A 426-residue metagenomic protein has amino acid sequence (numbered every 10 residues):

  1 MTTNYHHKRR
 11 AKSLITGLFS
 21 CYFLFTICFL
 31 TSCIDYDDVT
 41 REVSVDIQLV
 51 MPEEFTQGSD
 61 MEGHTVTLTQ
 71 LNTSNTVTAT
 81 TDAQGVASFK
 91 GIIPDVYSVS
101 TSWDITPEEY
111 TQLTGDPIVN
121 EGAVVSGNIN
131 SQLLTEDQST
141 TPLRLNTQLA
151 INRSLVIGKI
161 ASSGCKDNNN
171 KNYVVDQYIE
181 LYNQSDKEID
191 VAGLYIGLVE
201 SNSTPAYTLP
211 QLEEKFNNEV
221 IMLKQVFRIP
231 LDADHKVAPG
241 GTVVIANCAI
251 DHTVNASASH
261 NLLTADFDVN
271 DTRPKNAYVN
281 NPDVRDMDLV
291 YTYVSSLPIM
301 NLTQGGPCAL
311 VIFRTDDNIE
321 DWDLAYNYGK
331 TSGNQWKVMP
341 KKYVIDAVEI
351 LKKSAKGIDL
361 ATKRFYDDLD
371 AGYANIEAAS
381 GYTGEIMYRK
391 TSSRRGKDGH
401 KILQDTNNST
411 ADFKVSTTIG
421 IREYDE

Functional and structural regions predicted by a protein language model:
M1-S13, Y22-T56, L145-T147: Bacterial Sec-dependent N-terminal signal peptides
P52-E53, T147-P205, V294-C308, D316-Y328 (+2 more regions): A structural motif detector for short, solvent-exposed N-terminal "entry" segments of globular domains
E53-N72, I189-G193: Short, ordered, surface-exposed loop/turn motifs in non-cytosolic proteins
N72-A87: Short, acidic Ser/Thr/Gly-rich low-complexity loop/linker segments typical of extracellular and cell-surface proteins
G91-T111: A short, solvent-exposed beta-strand micro-motif common in secreted/extracellular proteins
I105-L143: Structured interaction patches on ligand/partner-binding surfaces of diverse proteins
N218-D412, S416-T418, D425: Solvent-exposed beta-edge/loop recognition patches
